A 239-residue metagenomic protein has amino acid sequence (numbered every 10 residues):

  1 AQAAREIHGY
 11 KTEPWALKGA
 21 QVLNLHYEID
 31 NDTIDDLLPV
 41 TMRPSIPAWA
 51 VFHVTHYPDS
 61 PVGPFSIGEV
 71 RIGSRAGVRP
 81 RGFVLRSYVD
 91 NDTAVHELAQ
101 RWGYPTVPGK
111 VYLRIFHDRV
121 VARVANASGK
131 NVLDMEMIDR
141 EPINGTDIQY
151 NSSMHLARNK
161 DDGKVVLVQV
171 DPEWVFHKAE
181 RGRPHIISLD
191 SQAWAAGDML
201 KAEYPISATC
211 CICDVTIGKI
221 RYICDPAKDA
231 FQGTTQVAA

Functional and structural regions predicted by a protein language model:
A1-F65, A196-K201, I206, C210 (+1 more regions): N-terminal domain-onset segments
Q2-E6, Q100-A239: Interaction-surface and assembly-scaffold signal
A4, D30, N91-D92, N144: Alpha-helix initiation/capping motif
E13-P14, E28-D36, R43, G82-V84 (+2 more regions): A broad, low-specificity signal for short, low-complexity segments enriched in glycine/proline and polar/charged
Y57-D134: Aromatic- and glycine-enriched beta-alpha-beta binding-site module
